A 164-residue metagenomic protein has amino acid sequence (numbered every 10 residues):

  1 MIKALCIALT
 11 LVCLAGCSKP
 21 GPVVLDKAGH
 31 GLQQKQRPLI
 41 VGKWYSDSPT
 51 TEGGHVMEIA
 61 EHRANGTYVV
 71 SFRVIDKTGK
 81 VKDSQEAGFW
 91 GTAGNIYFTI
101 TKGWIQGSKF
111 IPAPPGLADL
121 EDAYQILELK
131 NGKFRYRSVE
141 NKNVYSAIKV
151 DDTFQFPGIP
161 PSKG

Functional and structural regions predicted by a protein language model:
A4-L14: Sec-dependent N-terminal signal peptides
C17-Q85, G91, F98-G164: Lipid interaction determinants
